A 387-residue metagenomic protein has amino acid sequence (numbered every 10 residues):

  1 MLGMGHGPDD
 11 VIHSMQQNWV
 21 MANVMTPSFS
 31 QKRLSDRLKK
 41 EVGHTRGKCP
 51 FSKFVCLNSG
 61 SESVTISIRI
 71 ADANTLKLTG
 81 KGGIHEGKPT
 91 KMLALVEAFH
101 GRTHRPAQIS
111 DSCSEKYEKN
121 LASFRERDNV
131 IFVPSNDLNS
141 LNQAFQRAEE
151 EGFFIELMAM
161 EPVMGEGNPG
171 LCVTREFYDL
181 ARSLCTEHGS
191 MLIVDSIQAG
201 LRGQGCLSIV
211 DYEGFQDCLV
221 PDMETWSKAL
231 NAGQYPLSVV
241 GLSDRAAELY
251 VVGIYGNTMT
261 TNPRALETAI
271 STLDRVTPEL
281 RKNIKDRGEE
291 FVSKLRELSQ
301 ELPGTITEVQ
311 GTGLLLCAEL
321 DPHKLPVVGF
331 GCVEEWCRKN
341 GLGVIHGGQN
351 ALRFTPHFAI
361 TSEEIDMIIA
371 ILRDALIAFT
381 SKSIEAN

Functional and structural regions predicted by a protein language model:
M1-N387: Conserved N-terminal phosphate-binding loop of PLP-dependent enzymes in the Aspartate aminotransferase
